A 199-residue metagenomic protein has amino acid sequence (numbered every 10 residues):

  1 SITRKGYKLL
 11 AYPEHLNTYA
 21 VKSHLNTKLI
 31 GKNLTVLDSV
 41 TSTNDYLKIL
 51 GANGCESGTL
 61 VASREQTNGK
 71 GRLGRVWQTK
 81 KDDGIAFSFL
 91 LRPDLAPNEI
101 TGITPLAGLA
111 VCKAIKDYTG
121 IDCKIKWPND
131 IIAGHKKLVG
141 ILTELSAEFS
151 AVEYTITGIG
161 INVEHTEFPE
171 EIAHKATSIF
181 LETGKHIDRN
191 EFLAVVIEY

Functional and structural regions predicted by a protein language model:
S1-I2, C123-I125: Short beta-strand
S1-K116: N-terminal lobe of the biotin/lipoate ligase/transferase fold
D38, I125-W127: Short loop/edge segments at beta-strand edges and connector loops that shape dinucleotide/nucleotide cofactor-binding
A96-E99, P105-C123, A133-Y199: Long, positively charged amphipathic alpha-helical accessory segments at protein N-termini or as interdomain linkers
